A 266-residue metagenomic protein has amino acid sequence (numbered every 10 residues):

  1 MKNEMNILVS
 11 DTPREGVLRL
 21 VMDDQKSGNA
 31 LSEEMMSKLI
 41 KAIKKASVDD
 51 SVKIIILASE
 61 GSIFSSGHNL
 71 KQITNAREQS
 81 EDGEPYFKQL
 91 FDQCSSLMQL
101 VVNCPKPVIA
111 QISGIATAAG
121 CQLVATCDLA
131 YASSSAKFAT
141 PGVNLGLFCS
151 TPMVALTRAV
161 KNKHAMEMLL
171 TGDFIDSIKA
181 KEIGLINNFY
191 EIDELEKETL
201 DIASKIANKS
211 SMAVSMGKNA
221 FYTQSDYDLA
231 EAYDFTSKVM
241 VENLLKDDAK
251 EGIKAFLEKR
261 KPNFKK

Functional and structural regions predicted by a protein language model:
M1-E15, G172-I178, K197, D201-K266: C-terminal alpha-helix plus adjacent terminal tail
M1-E60, Q99: Conserved CoA-thioester-binding segment of acyl-CoA-metabolizing enzymes
L20, D24, L39, L57 (+6 more regions): Terminal peptide-recognition signature
M35-L39, L90-Q93, L195, T236: Hydrophobic alpha-helical membrane-association signature
K44, S59-L100, D228: Glycine- (often His-adjacent) and acidic-residue-rich active-site loop that binds/positions the CoA thioester
Y86, Q93, L97, P152-A155 (+4 more regions): Hydrophobic alpha-helical segments typical of transmembrane helices and their membrane-interface/capping positions
Q99-M212, K246, E251-K254, R260: Crotonase-fold acyl-CoA enzyme core
